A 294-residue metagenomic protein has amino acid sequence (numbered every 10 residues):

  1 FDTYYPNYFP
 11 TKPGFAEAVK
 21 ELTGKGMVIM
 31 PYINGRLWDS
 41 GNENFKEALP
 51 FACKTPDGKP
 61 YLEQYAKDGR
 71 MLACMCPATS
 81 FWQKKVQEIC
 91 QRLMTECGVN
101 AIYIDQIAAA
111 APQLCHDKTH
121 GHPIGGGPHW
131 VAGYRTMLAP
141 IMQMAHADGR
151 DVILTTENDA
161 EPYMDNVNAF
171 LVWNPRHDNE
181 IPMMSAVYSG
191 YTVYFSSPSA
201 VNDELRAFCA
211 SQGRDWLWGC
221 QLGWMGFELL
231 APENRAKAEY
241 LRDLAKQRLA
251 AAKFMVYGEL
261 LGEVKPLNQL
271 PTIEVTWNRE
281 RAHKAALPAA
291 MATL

Functional and structural regions predicted by a protein language model:
F1, P31-R36, A101-A109: Core alpha/beta catalytic barrel or barrel-like domain that forms the active/cofactor pocket in diverse metabolic
F1-P13, K67-Q87, G98-V99, T119-Y134 (+2 more regions): The substrate-binding groove and active-site-proximal loops of carbohydrate-active enzymes, especially glycoside
Y8-C97, R176-T192: Active-site-adjacent "subsite" loops/lids of carbohydrate-active enzymes
L22, W82-M144, V152-E161, C220 (+1 more regions): Active-site and adjacent substrate-binding regions of carbohydrate-active enzymes
D39-G41, A111-Q113, Y163-D165: Extracytoplasmic/secreted cell-surface and envelope-processing proteins
K46-A48, D117-G121, N168-W173: Short secondary-structure boundary/capping segments
L72-A78, A111-H122, E157, G258 (+3 more regions): Functionally engaged cysteine thiol sites
W130-L294: Active-site-proximal substrate-binding groove within the catalytic cores of carbohydrate-active enzymes
